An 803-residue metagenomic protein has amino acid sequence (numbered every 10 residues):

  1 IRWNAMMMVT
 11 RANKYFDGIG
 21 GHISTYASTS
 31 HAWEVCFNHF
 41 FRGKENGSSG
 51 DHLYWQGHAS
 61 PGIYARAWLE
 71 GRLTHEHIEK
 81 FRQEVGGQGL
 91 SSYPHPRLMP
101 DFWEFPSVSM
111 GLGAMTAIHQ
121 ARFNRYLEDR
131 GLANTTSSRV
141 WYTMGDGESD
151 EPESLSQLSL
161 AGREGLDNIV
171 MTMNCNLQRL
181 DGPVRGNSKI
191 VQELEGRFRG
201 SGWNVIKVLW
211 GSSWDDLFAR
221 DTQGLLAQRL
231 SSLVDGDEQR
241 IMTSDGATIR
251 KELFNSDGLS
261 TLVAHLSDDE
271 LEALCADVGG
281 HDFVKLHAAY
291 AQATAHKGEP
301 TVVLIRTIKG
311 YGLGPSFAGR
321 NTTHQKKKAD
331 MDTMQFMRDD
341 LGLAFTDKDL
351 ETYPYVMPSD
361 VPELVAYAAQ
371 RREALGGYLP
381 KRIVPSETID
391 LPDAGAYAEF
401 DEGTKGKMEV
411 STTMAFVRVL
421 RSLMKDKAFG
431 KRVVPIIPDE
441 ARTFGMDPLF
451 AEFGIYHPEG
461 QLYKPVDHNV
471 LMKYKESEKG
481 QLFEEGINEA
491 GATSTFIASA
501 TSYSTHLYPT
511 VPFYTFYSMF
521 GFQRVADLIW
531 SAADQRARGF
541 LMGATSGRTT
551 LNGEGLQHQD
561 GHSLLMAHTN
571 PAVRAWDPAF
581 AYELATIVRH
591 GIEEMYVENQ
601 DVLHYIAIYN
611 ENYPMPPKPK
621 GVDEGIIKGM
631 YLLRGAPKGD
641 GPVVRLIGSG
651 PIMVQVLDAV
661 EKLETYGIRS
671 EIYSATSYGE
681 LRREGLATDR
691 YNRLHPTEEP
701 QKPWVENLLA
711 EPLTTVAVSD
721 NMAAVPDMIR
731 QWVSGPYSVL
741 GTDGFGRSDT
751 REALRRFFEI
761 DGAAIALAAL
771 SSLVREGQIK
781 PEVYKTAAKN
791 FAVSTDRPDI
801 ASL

Functional and structural regions predicted by a protein language model:
I1-W3, Y26, F41-K44, D51 (+8 more regions): Non-catalytic terminal/interface segments that mediate subunit docking, oligomerization, and allosteric communication
W3-M7, R11, Y26, V35-H39 (+20 more regions): Generic, well-ordered alpha-helical scaffold segments in large soluble proteins
A5-Y15, T25-E164, S188, M446-L449 (+3 more regions): Cofactor-binding active-site loop characterized by glycine-rich and histidine/acidic residues
Y15-I19, H31-R42, N46-G50, D101-F105 (+12 more regions): Short alpha-helical segments and helix-capping/turn motifs at coil-helix boundaries
G18-H22, G50-L53, W103-P106, A133-E151 (+5 more regions): A short, small-residue-rich loop immediately preceding and capping a beta-strand
G18-T25, H52, I63, M144-G147 (+5 more regions): Conserved short loop/turn motifs at secondary-structure junctions
Q83-W103, Y126-S137, L155-V356, L471 (+5 more regions): Thiamine diphosphate
Y142-T143, S149, D527-R548, G553-E554: A structural-propensity feature for long, helix-poor, extended segments
